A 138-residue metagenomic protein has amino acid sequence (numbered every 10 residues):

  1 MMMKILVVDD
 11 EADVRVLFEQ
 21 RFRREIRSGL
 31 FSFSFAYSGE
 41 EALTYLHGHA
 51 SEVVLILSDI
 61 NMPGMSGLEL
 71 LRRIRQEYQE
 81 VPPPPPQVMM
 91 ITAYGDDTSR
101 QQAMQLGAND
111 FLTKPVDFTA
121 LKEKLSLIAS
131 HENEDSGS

Functional and structural regions predicted by a protein language model:
A12-S34: Two-component/phosphorelay signaling modules centered on CheY-like receiver
F35-T44, G67: Helix N-cap/capping motif at the beta->alpha junctions
T44, L68-P84: Short amphipathic alpha-helix used as the core "switch/output" element in two-component signaling
A50-L57: Active-site beta3 strand of CheY-like receiver
M62: Receiver (REC) domain active-site loop signature in two-component systems and cognate sites in sensor histidine kinases
E69, P84-P85, Y94-D110: Alpha4 helix (beta4-alpha4-beta5 surface) of REC/receiver domains from two-component response regulators
M89-I91: Hydrophobic/aromatic residues positioned on beta-strands within the core alpha/beta folds
V116-L125: C-terminal output helix
